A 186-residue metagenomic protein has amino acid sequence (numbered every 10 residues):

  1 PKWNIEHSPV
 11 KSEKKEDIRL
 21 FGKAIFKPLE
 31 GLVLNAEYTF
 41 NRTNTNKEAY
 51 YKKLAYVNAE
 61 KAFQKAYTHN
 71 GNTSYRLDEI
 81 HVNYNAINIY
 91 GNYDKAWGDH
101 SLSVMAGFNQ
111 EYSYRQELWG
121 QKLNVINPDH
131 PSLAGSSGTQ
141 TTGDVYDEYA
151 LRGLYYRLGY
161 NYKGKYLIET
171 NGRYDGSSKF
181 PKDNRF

Functional and structural regions predicted by a protein language model:
P1-N4, A49-T73, Y114-T142: Surface-exposed loop/turn segments flanking beta-strands in extracellular/periplasmic regions
K2-A49, Y75-A96, S103, R115-E117 (+2 more regions): Outer-membrane beta-barrel transmembrane strands
G107-N109: N-terminal glycine-rich FAD/FM-binding segment characteristic of electron-transfer flavoproteins
S178-D183: Solvent-exposed loop/turn segments connecting transmembrane beta-strands in outer-membrane beta-barrel proteins
